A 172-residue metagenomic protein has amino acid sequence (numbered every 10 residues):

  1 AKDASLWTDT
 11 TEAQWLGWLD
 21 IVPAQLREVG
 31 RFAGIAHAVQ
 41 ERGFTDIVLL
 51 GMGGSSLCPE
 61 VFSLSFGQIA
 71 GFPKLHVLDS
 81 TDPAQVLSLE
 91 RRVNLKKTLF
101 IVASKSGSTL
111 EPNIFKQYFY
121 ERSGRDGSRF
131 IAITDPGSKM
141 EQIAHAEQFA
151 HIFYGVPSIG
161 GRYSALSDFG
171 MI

Functional and structural regions predicted by a protein language model:
A1-E41: Extended, charge-enriched "interface" segments that sit outside catalytic cores
G34-M171: Glycine-rich phosphate-binding loops that contact phosphosugars or nucleotide phosphates
